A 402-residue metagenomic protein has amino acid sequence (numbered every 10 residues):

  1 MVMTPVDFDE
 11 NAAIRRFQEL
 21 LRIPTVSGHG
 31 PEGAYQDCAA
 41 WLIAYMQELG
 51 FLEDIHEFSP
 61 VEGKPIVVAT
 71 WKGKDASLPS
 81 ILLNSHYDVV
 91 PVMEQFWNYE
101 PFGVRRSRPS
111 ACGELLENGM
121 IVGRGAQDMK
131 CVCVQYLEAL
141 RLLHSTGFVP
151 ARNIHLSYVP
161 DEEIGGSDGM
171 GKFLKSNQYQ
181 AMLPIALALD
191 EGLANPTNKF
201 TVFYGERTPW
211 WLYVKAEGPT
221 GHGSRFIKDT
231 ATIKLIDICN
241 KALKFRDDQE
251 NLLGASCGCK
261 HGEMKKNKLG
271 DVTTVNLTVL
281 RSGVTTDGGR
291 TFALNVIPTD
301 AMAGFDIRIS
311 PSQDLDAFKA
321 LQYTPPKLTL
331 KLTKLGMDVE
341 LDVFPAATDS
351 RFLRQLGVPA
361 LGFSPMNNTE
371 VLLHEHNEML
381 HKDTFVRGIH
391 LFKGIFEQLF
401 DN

Functional and structural regions predicted by a protein language model:
V2-A126, L143-R152: Acidic/His- and Gly-rich active-site-bordering loop/insert found across diverse amide/peptide-bond hydrolases
M3, D7-I14, D75-S77, Y87 (+10 more regions): Secretory-pathway/membrane protein signature
A13, I121, R225-N251, S364-N402: His/Asp/Glu-rich mid-to-C-terminal helical/loop segments that flank catalytic regions of hydrolases
H56, L115, K215, T329-L399: Zn-dependent metallopeptidase/amidohydrolase metal-coordination segment
W71, A216, I307-I309: Hydrophobic beta-strand positions in extracellular immunoglobulin-like domains
E114-L115, W211-G223: The feature captures the short pre-catalytic strand/loop hairpin that immediately precedes and shapes the active-site
M120, G125-G205: Acidic/histidine-rich catalytic neighborhood of metal-dependent amide-processing enzymes
Q178-A181, G192-N195, Y204-G205, G223-D300 (+1 more regions): Acidic-enriched catalytic cores of C-N bond-cleaving enzymes acting on peptides and small amides
